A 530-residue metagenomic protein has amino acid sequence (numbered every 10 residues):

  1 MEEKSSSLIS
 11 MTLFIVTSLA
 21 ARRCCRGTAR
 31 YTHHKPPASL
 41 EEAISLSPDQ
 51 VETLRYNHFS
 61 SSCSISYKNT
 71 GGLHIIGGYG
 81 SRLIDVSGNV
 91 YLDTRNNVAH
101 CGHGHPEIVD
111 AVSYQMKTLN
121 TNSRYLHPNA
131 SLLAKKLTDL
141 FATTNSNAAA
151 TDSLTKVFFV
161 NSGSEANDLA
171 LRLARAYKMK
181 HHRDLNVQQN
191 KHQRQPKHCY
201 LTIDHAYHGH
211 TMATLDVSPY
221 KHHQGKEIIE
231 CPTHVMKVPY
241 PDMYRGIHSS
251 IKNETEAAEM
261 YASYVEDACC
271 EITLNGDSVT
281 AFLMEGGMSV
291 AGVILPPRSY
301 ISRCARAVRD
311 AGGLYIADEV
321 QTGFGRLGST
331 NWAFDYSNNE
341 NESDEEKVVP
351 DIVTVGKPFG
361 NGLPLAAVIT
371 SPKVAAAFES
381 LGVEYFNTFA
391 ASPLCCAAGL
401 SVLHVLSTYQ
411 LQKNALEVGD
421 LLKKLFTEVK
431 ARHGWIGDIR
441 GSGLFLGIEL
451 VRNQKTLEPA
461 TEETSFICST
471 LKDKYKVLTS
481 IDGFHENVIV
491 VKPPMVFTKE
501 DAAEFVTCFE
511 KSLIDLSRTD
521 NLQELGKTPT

Functional and structural regions predicted by a protein language model:
M1-K4, T528-T530: A positional/structural detector of protein chain ends, strongest at the extreme C-terminus and weakly at the extreme
E2-T32: Terminal signal-anchor or tail-anchor transmembrane helices that tether membrane-associated enzymes to cellular
G27-T530: Conserved N-terminal phosphate-binding loop of PLP-dependent enzymes in the Aspartate aminotransferase
